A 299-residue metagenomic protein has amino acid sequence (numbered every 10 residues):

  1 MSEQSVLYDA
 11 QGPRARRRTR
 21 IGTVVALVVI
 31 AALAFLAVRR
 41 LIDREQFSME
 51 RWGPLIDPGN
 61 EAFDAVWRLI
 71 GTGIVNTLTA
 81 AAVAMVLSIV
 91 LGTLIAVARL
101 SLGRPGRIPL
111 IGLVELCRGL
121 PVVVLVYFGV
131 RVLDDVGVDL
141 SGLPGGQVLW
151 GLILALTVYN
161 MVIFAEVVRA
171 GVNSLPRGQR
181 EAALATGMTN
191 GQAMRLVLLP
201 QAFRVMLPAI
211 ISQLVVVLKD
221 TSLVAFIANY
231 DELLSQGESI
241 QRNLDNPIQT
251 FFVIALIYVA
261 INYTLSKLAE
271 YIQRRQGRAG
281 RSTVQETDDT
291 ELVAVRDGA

Functional and structural regions predicted by a protein language model:
M1-A299: Transmembrane alpha-helices and adjacent helix-loop boundaries
